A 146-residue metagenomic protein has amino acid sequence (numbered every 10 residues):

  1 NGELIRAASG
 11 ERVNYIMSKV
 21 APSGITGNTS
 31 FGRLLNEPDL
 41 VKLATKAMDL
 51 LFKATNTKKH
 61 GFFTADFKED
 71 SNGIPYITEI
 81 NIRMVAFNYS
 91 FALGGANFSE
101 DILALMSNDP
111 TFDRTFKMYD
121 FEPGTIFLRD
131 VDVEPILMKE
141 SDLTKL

Functional and structural regions predicted by a protein language model:
N1-F52, N81-M106: ATP-dependent carboxylate/phosphate-activation module, predominantly the ATP-grasp catalytic core and closely related
N1-R12, H60-K68, S141-L146: Phosphate-binding glycine-rich loops and adjacent basic patches that engage nucleotide phosphates, nucleic-acid
K19-I25, F52-K58, N108-D120: Intrinsically disordered, low-complexity coil segments
G24, S30, F67, L137-K139: Short beta-strand element of the conserved SAM-dependent methyltransferase core
N28, K59, F63, F67 (+2 more regions): A sequence-level detector of short, solvent-exposed, charge-rich linear segments
F52-Y89: Conserved metal-phosphate-binding beta-hairpin within the catalytic cores of diverse ATP-dependent phosphoryl-transfer
G61-F62, R83-A92, N97, D120 (+1 more regions): Residue-level preference for alpha-helix termini and adjacent loops
E100-L146: Peripheral (often C-terminal) accessory segments that flank ATP-dependent C-N-forming ligase machineries
